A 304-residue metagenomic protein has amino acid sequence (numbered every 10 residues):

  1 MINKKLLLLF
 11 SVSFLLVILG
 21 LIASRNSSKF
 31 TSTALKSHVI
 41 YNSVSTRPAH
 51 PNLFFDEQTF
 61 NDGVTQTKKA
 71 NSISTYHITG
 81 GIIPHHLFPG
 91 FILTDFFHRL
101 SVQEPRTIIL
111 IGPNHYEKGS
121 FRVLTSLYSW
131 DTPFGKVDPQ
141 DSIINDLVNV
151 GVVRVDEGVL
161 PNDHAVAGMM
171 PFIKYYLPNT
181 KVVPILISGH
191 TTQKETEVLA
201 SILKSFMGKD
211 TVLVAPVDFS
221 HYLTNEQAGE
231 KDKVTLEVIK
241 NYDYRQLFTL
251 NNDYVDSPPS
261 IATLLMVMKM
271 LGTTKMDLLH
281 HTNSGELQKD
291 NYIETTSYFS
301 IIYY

Functional and structural regions predicted by a protein language model:
M1-L15: N-terminal Sec-pathway targeting helices
G20, S24-T273, L279-E286: Active-site histidine-anchored catalytic micro-motif
T282-Y304: Long, Lys/Arg- and hydrophobic-enriched amphipathic alpha-helices
